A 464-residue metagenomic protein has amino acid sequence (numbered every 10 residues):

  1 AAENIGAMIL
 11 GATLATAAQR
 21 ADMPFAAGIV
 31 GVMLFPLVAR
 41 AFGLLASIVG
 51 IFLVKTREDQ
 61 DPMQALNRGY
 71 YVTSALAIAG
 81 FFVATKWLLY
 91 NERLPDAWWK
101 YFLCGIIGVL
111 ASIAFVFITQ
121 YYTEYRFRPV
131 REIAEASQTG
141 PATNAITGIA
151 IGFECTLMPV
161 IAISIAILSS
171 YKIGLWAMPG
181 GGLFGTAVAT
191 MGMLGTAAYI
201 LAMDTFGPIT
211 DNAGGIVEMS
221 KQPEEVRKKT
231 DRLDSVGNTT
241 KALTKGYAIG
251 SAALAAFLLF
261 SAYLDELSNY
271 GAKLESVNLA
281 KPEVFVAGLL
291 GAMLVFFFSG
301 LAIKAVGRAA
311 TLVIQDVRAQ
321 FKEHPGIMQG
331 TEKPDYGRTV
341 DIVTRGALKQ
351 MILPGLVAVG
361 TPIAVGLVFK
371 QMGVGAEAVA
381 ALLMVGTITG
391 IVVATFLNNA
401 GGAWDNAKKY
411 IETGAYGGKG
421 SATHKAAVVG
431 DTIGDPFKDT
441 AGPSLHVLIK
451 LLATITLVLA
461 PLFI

Functional and structural regions predicted by a protein language model:
A1-I464: Hydrophobic packing and interface segments
